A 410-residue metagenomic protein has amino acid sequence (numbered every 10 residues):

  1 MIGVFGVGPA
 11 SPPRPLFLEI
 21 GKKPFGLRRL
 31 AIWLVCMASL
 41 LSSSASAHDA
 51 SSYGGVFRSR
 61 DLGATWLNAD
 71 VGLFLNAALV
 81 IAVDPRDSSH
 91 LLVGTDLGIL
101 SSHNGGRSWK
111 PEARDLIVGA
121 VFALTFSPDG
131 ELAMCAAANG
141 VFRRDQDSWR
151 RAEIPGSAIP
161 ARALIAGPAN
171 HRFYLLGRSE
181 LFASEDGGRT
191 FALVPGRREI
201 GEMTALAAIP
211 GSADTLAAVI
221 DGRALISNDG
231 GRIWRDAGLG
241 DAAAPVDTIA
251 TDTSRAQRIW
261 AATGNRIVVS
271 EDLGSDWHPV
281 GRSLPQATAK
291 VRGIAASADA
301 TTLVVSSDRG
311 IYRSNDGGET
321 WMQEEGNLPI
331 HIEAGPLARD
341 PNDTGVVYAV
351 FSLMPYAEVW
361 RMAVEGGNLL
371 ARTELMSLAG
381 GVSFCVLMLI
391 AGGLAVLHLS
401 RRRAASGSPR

Functional and structural regions predicted by a protein language model:
A45-L73, I81, S108, V359: An edge-strand/N-cap motif at the start of beta-rich repeat modules
S59-R60, P85, S102-H103, S127 (+8 more regions): Conserved Ser/Thr-centered positions that define the repeating blades of beta-propeller domains
A64-G72, R107-D115, R144-P155, R189-R198 (+5 more regions): Trp- and S/T/G-rich repeat-edge/linker motifs of beta-rich repeat architectures
D70-R86, A113-P128, E153-P168, P195-G211 (+3 more regions): Short coil-to-beta transitions that initiate beta-strands within beta-rich domains
S88-S89, D129-E131, H171, A213-D214 (+3 more regions): Short coil/turn segments that connect the beta-strands within blades of beta-propeller domains
V93, M134-C135, L175, A218 (+3 more regions): Residue position within the beta-strands of beta-propeller blades
L97, A138-N139, S179, G222 (+3 more regions): Residue-level signature of beta-propeller blades and closely related beta-rich strand-turn architectures in secreted
I332-I390: Blade-level signature of beta-propeller repeat domains, shared across WD40, Kelch, NHL, RCC1 and BNR/Asp-box propellers
